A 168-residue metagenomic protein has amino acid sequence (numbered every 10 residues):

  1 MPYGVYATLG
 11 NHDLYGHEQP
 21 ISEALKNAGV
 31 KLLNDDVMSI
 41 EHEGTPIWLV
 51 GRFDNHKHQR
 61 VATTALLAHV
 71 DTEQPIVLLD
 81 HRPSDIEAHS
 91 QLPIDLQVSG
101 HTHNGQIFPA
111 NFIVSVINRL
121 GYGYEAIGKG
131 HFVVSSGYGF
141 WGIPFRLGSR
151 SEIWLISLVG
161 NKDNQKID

Functional and structural regions predicted by a protein language model:
M1-D168: Soluble catalytic domains of enzymes that build or remodel membrane lipids, polysaccharides, and related
